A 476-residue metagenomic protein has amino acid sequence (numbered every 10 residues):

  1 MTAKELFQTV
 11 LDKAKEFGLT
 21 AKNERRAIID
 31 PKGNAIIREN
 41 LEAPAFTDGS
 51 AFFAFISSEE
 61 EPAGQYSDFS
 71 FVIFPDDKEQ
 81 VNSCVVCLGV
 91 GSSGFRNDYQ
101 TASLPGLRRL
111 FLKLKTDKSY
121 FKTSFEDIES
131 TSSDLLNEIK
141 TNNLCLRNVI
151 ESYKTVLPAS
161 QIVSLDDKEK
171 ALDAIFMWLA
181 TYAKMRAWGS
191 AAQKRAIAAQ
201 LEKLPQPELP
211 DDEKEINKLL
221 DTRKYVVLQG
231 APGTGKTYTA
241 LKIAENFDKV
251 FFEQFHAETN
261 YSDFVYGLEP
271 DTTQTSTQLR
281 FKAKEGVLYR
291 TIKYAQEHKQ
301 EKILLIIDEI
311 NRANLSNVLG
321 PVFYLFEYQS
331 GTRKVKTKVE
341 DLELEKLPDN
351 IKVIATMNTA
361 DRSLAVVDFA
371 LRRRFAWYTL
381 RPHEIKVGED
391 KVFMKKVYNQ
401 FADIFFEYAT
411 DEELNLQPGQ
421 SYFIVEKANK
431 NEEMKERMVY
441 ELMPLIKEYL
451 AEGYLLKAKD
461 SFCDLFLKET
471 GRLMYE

Functional and structural regions predicted by a protein language model:
M1-F17, S132-Q200: Long, solvent-exposed, polar/charged low-complexity segments
T2-P44: Acidic-basic catalytic patches of nuclease active cores, encompassing PD-(D/E)XK and other metal-cofactor nuclease
T20, F46-A51, G91-G94: A short, conserved, highly charged catalytic patch centered on acidic carboxylates
K32-D76: Amphipathic, interaction-prone secondary-structure segments
A51, S67-S70, C84, K224-V226 (+2 more regions): Residue-level detector of short, conserved catalytic/binding motifs and their immediate flanks
D68-F74, S83-C87, S421: Histidine-centered divalent-metal-coordination microenvironment in nucleic-acid enzymes
K78-T141: Compact, glycine/acidic-enriched structural inserts
K184-E476: C-terminal regulatory/interaction module of P-loop NTP-utilizing enzymes
